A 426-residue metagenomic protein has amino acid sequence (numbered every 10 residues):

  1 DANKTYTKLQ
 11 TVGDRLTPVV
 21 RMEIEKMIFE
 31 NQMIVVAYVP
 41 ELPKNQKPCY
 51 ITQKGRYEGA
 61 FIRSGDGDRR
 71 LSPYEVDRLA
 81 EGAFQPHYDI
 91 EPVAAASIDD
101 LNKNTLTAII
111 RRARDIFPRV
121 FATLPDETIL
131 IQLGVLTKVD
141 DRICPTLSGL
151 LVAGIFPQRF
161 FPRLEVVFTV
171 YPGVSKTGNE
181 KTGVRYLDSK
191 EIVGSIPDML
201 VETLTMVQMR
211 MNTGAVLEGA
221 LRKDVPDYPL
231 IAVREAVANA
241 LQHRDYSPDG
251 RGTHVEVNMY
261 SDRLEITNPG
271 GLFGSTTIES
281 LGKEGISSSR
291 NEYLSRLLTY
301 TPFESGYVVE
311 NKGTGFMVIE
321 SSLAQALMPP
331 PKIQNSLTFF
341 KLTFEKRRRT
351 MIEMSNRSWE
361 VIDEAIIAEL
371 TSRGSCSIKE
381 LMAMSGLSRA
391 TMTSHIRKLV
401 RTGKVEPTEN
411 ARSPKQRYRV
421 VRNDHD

Functional and structural regions predicted by a protein language model:
D1-A232, A238-I352, A368-T371, S375-E380 (+3 more regions): Conserved N-terminal catalytic/coupling substructures associated with nucleotide/phosphate chemistry
R357-A365, S375: Short helix-coil-helix linker/hinge
E360, P407-D426: Short, cationic-aromatic polyanion-contact patches
